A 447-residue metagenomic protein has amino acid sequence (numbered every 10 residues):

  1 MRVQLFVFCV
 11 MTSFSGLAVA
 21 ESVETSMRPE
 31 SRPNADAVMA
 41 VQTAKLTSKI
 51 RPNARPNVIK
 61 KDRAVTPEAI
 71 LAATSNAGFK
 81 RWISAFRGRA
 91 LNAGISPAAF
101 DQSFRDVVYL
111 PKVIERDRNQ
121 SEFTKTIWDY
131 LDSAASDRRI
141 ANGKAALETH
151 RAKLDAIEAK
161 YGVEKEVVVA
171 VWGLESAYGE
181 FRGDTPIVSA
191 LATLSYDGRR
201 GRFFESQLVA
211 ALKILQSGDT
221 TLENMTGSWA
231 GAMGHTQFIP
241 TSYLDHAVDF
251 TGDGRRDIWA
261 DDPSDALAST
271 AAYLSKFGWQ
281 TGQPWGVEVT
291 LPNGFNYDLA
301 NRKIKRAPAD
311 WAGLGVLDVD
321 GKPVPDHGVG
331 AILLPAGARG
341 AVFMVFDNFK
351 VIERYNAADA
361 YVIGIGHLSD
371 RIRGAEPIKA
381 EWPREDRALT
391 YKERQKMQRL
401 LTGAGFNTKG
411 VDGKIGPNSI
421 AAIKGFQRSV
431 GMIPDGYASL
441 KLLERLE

Functional and structural regions predicted by a protein language model:
L5-T12: Sec-dependent N-terminal signal peptides
S13-L17: N-terminal signal peptide c-region/cleavage motif recognized by signal peptidases
V19-A77, A98, P377-K379: Proline-rich, low-complexity linker regions of envelope-associated factors in Gram-negative bacteria
R63-A72, I83-F86, D129-I140, I378: Acidic/histidine-rich, surface-exposed loop or edge segments in extracytoplasmic proteins
P67-R105: Mature N-terminal segment immediately following signal peptide/propeptide cleavage in secreted/periplasmic
A69, A77-F86, Y391-M397, D412-I420: Primarily a LysM-type cell-wall glycan-binding module
I95-G328, G340-F343, F349-Y391, G413 (+1 more regions): Catalytic glycan-binding domains that act on GlcNAc-containing polysaccharides
L389-R394, T402-L446: Short acidic, glycine/serine/threonine-rich helix-capping segments at coil-helix boundaries
